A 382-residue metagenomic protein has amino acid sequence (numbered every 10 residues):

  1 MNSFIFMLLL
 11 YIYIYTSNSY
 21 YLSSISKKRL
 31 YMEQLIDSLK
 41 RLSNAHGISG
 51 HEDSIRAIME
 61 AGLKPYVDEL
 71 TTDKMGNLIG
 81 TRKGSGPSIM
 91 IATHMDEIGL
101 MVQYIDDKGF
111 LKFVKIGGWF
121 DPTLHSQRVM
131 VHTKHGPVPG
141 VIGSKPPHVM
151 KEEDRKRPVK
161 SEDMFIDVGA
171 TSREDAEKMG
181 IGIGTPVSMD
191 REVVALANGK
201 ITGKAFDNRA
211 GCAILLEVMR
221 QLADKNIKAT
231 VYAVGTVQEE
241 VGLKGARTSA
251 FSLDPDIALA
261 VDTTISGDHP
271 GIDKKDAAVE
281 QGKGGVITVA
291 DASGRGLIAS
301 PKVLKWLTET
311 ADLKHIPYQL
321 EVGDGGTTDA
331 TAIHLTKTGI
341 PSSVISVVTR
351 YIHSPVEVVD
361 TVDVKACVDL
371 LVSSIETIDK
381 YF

Functional and structural regions predicted by a protein language model:
S3-F6, I12-F382: N-terminal hydrophobic/helix-forming segments and targeting peptides
